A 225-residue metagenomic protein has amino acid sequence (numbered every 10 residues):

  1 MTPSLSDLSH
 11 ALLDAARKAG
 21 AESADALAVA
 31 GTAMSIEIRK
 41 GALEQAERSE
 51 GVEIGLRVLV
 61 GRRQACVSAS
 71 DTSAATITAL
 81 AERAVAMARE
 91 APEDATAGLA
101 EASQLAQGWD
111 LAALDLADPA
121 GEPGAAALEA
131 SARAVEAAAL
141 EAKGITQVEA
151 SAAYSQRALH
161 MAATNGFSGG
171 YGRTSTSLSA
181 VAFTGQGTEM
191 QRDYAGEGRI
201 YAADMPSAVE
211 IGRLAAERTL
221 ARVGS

Functional and structural regions predicted by a protein language model:
M1-S225: Active-site bordering "gate/hinge" segments that shape substrate access to catalytic or cofactor-binding pockets
